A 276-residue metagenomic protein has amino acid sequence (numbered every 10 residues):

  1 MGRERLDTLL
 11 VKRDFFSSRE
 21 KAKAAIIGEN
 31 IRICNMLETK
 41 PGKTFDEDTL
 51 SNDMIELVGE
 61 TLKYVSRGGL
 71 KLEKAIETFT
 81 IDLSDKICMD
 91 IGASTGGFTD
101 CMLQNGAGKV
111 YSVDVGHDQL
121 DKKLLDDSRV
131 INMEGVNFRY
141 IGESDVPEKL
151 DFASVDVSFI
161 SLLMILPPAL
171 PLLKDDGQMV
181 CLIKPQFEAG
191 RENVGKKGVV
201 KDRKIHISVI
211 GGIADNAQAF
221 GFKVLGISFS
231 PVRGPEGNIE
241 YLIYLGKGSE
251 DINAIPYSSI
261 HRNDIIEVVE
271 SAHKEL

Functional and structural regions predicted by a protein language model:
E4, E20, A25-D82: S4-like RNA-binding module at protein N-termini
L83-S94, M102: Conserved class I S-adenosyl-L-methionine
G96-G97, D118: Glycine-rich SAM-binding Motif I of class I
C101-V110: Conserved S-adenosyl-L-methionine
Y111-M164: S-adenosyl-L-methionine
L163-V180: A short glycine-rich, Lys/Arg-flanked "PGG" loop and its adjoining helix->strand segment in the class I
P185-K201: Short, glycine-/aromatic-enriched active-site segment of Class I SAM-dependent methyltransferases
I239, L245-L276: Flexible, glycine-/basic-rich loop-and-beta segments that form/coincide with the SAM-dependent methyltransferase
